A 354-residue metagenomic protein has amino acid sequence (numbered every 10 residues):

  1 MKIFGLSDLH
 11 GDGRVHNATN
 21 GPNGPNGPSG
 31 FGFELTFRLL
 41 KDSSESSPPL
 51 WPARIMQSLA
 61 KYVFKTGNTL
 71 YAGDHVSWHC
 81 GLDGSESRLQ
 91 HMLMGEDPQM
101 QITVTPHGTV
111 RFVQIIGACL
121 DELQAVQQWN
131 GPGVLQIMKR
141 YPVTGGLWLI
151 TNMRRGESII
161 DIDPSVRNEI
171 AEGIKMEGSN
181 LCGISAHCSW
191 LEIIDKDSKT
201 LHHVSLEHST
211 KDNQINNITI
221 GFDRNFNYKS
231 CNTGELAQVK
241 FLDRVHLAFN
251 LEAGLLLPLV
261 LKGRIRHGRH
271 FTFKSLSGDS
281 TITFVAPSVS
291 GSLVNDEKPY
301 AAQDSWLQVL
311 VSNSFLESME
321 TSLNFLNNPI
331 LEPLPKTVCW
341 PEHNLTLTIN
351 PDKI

Functional and structural regions predicted by a protein language model:
M1-L39, L70-L247: Aromatic/basic-lined ligand-recognition segments that form π-stacking hydrophobic pockets flanked by Lys/Arg to engage
A18-E45, S318-N324, W340-E342, N350-I354: Short acidic, glycine/tyrosine-flanked loop/strand segments centered on an H-E-D-like triad
F37-L70: Compact, glycine/acidic-enriched structural inserts
E45, P49, N130-G131, S312: Short, structured coil/loop segments at alpha-helix boundaries
I55, S77, N130-G133, G291 (+1 more regions): Generic alpha-helical propensity signal that fires on short helical segments and nearby coil/disordered stretches
S58-L59, Q136-K139, L331: Short, surface-exposed linear patches
I184-I354: Long C-terminal appendages of very large multidomain proteins
